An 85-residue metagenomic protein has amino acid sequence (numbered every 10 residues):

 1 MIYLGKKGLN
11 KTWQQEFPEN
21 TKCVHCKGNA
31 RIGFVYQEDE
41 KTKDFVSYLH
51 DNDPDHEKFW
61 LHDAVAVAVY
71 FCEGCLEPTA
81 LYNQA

Functional and structural regions predicted by a protein language model:
M1-A85: Preference for intrinsically disordered or flexible, low-complexity segments and adjacent hinge/connector residues
